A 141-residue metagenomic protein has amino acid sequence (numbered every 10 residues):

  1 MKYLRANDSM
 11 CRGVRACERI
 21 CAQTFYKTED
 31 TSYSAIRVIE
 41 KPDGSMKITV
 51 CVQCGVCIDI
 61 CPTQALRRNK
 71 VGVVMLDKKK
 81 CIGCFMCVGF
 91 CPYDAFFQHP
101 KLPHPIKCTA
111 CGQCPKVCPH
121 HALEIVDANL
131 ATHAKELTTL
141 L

Functional and structural regions predicted by a protein language model:
M1-R12, A22-A65, N69-G72, D77-L141: Flanking helices and flexible, charged tails adjoining ferredoxin-like Fe-S electron-transfer domains in multi-subunit
